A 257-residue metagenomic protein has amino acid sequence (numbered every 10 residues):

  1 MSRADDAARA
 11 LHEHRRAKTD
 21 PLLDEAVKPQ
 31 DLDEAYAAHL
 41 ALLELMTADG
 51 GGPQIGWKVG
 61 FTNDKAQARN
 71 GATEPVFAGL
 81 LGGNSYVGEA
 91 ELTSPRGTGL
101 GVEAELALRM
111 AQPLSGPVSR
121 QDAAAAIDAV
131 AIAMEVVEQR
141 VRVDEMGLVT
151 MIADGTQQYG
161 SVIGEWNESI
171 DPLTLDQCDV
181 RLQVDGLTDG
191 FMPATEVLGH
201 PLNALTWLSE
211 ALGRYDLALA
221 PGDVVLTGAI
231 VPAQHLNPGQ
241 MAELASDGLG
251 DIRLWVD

Functional and structural regions predicted by a protein language model:
S2-H200, N237, M241, D251-D257: Catalytic-core "active-site belt" of small-molecule-metabolizing enzymes, emphasizing His/Asp/Glu-rich regions
V184-D185, T227, D247: Short strand-turn-strand beta-turns centered on an Asx-Gly dipeptide
A204-A233: A conserved acidic, glycine/proline-rich C-terminal tail/linker
I230-Q234, G248-D251: Short, charged beta-turn/beta-strand-edge "cap" motif at the junction between a beta-strand and an adjacent loop
